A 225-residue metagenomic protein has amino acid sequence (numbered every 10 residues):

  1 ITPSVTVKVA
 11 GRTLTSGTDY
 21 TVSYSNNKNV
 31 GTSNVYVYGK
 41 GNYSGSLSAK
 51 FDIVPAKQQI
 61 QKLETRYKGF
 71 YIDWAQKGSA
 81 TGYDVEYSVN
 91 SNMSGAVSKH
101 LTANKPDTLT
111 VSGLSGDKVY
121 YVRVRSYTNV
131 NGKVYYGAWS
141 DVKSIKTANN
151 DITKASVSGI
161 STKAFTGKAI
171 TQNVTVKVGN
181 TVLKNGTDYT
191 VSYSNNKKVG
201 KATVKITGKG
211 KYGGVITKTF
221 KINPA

Functional and structural regions predicted by a protein language model:
I1-R12, N150-T181, A225: Solvent-exposed, low-complexity, repeat-rich "mucin-like" stalks and linkers
K8-A10, E86-N92, R125-Y127, K177-G179: Predominantly extracellular/luminal cell-surface or secreted proteins
T13-S44, V182-G213: Serine/threonine-rich, repeat-prone extracellular segments and beta-strand-based repeat modules of secreted/surface
Y20, Y83, Y120-V124, Y189: Short beta-strand segments enriched for Tyr within beta-sheet-rich domains, predominantly fibronectin type III
F51-P55, I145-N149, F220-P224: Interdomain boundary/hinge segments at the C-termini of tandem beta-sandwich modules
P55-G78, G116, K133-A148: Pro/Thr/Ser/Gly-rich low-complexity, intrinsically disordered linker/stalk tracts
D84-G116: Recognizes extended acidic, P/S/T-rich segments that occur within or adjacent to Ig-like beta-sandwich modules
G113-G132: Beta-strand-rich modules
